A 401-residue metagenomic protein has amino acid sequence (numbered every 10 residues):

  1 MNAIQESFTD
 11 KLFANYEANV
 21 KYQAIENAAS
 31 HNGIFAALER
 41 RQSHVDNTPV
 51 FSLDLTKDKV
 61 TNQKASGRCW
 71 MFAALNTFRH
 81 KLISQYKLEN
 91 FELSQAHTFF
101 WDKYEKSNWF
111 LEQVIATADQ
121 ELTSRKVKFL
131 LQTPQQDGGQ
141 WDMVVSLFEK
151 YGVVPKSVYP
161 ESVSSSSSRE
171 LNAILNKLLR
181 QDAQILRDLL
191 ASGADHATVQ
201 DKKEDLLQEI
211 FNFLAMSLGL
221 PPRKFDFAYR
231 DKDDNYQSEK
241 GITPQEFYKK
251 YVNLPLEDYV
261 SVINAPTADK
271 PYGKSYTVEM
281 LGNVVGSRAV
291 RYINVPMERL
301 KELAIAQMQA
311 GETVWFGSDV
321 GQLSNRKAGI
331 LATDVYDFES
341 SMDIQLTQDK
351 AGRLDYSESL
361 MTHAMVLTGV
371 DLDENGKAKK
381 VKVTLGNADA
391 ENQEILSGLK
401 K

Functional and structural regions predicted by a protein language model:
M1-Q63, M71-S359, D371-D373, L385-K401: Structured alpha-helical subdomains that flank or immediately precede key functional sites
G67: Catalytic cores of glycan-processing enzymes that make or break glycosidic bonds
H363-M365: Short beta-strand or tight-loop elements that sit immediately N-terminal to catalytic metal-binding acidic residues
K377-K382: Short aromatic-glycine-enriched beta-strand elements
